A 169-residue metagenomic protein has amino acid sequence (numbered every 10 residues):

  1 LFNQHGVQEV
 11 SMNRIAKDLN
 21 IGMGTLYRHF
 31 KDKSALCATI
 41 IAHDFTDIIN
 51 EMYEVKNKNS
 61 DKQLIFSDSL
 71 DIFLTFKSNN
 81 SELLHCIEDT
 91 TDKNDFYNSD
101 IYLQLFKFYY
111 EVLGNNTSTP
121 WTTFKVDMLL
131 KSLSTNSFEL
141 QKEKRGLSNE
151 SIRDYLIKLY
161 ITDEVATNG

Functional and structural regions predicted by a protein language model:
L1, V55, F76, V112 (+1 more regions): Short alpha-helical functional segments enriched in proximate histidine and acidic residues
L1-A35, T39: Helix-turn-helix
T39, Y53-N79: Hydrophobic alpha-helical connector segments
A42-I48: Short, basic, alpha-helical segments at the C-terminal edge of helix-turn-helix-like DNA-binding modules
M52-N59, L84-T91, S137-K144: Secondary-structure edge/capping motif, primarily at the C-terminal ends of alpha-helices and the immediately following
D68-F96, F138: Amphipathic alpha-helical segments used for helix-helix packing
D92-M128, E150-S151: Amphipathic alpha-helical packing segments from all-alpha helical-bundle domains
T119-I161: Hydrophobic alpha-helical segments that form the core of small-molecule binding pockets and/or dimer interfaces
